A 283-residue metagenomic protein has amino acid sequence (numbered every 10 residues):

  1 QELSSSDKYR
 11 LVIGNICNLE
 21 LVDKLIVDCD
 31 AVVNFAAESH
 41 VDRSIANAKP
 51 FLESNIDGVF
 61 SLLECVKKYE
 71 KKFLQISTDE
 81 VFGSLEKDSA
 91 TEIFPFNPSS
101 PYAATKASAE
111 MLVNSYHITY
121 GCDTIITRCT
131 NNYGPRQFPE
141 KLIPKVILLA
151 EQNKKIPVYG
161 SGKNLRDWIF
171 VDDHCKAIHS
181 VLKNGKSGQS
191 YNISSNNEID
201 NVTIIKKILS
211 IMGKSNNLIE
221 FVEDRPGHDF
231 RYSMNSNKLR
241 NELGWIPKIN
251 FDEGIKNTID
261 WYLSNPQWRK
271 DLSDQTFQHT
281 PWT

Functional and structural regions predicted by a protein language model:
Q1-E2, L25-V27, A46-P50, K87-T91 (+4 more regions): Short, glycine/charged-enriched secondary-structure capping and boundary segments
Q1-N132, N257, Y262-N265, D274-T283: N-terminal Rossmann-like NAD(P)+-binding domain of SDR-like oxidoreductases, especially those catalyzing
R10, G14, P144, A150-T283: C-terminal substrate-binding subdomain of Rossmann-fold SDR/epimerase-dehydratase oxidoreductases
L21, A31, P50, D57 (+6 more regions): Residue-level recognition of oxygen-bearing side chains
L62, V113, V146, L239-R240: Structural element of the ATP-grasp superfamily
L74, G83-E86, G121, Q137 (+2 more regions): Proline-centered turn/helix-capping motifs that create local helix->coil transitions or kinks
F94, P98-T105, P135, P139-I143 (+1 more regions): The catalytic Tyr-centered alpha-helix of NAD(P)H-dependent dehydrogenases
S108, L112, Y116, V146 (+2 more regions): Hydrophobic alpha-helix immediately C-terminal to the catalytic Tyr-X-X-X-Lys motif of short-chain
